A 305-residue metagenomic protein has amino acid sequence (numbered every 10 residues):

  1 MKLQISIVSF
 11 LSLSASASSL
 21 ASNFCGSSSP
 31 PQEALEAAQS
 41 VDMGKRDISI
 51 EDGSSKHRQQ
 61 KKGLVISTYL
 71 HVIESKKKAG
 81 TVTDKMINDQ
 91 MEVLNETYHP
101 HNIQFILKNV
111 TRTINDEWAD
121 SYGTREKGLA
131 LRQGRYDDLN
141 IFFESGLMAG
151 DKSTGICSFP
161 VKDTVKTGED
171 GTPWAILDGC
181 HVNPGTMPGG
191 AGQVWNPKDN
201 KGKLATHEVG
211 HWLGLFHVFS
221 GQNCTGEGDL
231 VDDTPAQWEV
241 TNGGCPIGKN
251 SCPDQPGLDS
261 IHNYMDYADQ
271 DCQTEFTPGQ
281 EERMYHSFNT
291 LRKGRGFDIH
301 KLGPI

Functional and structural regions predicted by a protein language model:
M1-A21: Fungal secretory targeting signals
S18-L139, F143-M148, N289, K301-I305: Propeptide-to-catalytic entry region of secreted or membrane-anchored zinc metalloproteases
F24-S28, I156-S158, H181, T225 (+3 more regions): Sequence contexts marking disulfide-bonded cysteines in secreted/extracellular proteins
S29-Q39, V165, D232-D233, C252-D254 (+1 more regions): Extracellular/mature segments of secreted proteins
E74-T83, G192-D199, D271: Second-shell loop/turn segments in exported
T83-Q90, K201-A205, T277-R283, S287: Stable alpha-helical elements in mature extracytoplasmic
N88-N242: Metzincin-family zinc-dependent endopeptidase catalytic domain
G189, D233-I305: Metalloprotease/metallohydrolase-associated module, dominated by Zn2+-dependent proteases
